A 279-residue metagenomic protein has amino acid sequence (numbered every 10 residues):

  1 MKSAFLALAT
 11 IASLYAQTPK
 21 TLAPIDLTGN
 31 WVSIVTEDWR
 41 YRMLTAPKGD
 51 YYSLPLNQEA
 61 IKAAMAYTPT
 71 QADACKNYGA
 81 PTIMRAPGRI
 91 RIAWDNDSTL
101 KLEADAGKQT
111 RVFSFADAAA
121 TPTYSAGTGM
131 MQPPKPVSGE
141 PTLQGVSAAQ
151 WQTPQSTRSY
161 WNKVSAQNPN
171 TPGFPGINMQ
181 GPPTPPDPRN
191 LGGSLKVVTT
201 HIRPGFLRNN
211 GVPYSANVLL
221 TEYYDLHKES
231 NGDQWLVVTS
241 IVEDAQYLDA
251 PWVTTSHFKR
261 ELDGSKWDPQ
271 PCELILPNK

Functional and structural regions predicted by a protein language model:
M1-A7: Sec-dependent signal peptide recognition, specifically the positively charged N-region followed immediately by
L8-A16: Hydrophobic h-region of N-terminal signal peptides that target proteins for export in Gram-negative bacteria
A16-K279: PEST-like low-complexity, intrinsically disordered acidic/proline/serine-rich tracts that flank trafficking/processing
